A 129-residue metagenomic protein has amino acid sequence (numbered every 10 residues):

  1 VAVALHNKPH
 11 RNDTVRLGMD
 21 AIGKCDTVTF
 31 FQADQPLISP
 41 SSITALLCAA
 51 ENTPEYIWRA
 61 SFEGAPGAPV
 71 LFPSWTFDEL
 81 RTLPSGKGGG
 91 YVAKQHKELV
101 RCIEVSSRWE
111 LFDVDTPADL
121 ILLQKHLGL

Functional and structural regions predicted by a protein language model:
V1-A2: Acidic donor-binding segment of Leloir-type glycosyltransferases
L5-N7, S61, E104-S106: Residues at the C-termini of beta-strands that transition into short coil/loop
K8-R81: Conserved beta-loop-beta/alpha segment of the NTase-like Rossmann-fold superfamily that binds/positions NTPs
D78, T82-L129: Conserved alpha/beta core of the MobA/IspD/sugar-nucleotide pyrophosphorylase nucleotidyltransferase superfamily
